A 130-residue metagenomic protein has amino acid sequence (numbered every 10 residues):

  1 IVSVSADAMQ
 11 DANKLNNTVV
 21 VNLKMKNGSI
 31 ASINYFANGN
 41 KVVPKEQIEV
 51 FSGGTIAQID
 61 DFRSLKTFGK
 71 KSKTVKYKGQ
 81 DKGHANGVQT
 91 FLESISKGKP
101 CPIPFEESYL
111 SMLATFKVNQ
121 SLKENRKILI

Functional and structural regions predicted by a protein language model:
I1-R63, A85-K99: Contiguous beta-strand/loop segments that form the cofactor/metal-binding neighborhood of enzyme cores
S3, K76, L129: Conserved beta-strand positions that form and line the central face of beta-propeller blades
N16-N17, K71-S72, T115-F116: Short secondary-structure transition/capping segments
K24-K26, E93-I130: C-terminal helix-rich "cap/oligomerization" subdomain common to oxidoreductases
A31, A57, S72-K73, I128: Short, isolated positions in well-ordered beta-strands
T67-G69: A structural signal for the main folded, soluble domain(s) of proteins
K73-K82: A short glycine-threonine-serine/GTX helix/turn-capping micro-motif
D81-K82, N86, P104: Secondary-structure junction/capping motif
